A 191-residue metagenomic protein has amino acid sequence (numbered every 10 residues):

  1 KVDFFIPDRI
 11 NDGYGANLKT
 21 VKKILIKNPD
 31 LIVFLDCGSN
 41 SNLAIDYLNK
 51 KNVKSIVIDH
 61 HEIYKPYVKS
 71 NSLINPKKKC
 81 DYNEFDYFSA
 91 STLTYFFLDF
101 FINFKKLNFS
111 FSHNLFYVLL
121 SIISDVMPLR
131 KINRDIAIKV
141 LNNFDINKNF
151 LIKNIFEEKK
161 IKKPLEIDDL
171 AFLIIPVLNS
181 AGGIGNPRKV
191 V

Functional and structural regions predicted by a protein language model:
K1-V191: Replace "Mg2+/Mn2+-dependent" with "divalent metal-dependent
